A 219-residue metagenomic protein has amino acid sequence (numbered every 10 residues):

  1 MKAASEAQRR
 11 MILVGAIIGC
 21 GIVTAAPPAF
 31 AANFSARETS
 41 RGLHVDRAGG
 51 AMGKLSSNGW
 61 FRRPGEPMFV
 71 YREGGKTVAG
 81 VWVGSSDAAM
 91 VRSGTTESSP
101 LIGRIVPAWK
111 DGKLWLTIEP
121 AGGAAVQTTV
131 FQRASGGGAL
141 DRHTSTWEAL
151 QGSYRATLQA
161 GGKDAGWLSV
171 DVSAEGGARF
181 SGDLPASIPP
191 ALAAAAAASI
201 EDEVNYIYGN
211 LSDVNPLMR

Functional and structural regions predicted by a protein language model:
A3-G15: Bacterial N-terminal signal peptides that target proteins for export
R9, A26-P28: A generic alpha-helix preference that emphasizes hydrophobic side chains
L13-T24: Bacterial N-terminal signal peptides
A29-R219: Intrinsically disordered, low-complexity proline/glycine-rich segments
